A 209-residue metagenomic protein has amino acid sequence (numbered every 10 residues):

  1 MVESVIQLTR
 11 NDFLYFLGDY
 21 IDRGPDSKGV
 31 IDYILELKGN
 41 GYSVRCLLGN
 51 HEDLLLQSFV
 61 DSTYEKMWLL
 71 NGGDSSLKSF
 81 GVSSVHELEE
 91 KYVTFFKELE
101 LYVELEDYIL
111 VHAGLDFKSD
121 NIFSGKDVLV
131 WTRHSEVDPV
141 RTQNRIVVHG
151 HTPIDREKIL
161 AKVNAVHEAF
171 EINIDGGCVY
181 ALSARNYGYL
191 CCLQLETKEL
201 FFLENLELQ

Functional and structural regions predicted by a protein language model:
M1-D26: An N-terminal domain-cap segment
M1-E3, G29-D32, V60-T63, S124-G125 (+2 more regions): Short, glycine/charged-enriched secondary-structure capping and boundary segments
R10-N11, R23-E104, E136: Active-site neighborhood of divalent metal-dependent phosphoester bond hydrolases
G18-D19, G49-N50, H151, D175: Active-site glycine-centered loops adjacent to acidic/histidine catalytic or metal-binding residues that shape
L70-N173, G177-G188, E199: Acidic, His/Gly-enriched loop-helix segments that form or flank divalent-metal centers in metallo-dependent hydrolases
C192: Flexible loop/N-cap segments at domain edges
E204-Q209: Short, solvent-exposed aromatic-acidic interface loops
